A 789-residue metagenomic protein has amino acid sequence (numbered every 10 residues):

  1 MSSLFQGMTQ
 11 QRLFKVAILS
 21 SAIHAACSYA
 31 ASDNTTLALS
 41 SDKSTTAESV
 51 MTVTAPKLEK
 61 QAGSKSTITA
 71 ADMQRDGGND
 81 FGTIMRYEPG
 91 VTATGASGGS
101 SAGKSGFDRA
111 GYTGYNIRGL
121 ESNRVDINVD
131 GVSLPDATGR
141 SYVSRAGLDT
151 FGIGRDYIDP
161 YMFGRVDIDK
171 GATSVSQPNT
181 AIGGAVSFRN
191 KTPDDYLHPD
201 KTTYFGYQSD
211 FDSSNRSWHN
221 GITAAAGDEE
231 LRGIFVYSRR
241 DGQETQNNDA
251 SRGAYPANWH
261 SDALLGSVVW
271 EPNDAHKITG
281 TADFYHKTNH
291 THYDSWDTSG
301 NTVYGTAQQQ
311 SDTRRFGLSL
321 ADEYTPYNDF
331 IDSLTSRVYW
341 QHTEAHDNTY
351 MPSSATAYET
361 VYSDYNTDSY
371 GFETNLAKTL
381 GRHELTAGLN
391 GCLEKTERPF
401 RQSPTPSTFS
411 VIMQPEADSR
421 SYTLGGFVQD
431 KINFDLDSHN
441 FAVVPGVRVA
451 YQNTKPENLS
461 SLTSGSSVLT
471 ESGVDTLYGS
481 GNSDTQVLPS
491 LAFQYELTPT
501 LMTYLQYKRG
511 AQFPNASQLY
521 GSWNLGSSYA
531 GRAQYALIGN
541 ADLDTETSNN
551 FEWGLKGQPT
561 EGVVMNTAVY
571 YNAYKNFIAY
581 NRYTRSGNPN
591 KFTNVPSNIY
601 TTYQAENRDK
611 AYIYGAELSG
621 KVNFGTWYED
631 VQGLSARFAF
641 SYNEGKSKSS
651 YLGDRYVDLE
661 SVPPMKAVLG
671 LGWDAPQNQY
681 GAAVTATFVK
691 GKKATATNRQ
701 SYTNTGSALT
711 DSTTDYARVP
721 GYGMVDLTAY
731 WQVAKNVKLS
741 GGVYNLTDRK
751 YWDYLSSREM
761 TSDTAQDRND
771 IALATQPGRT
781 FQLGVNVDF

Functional and structural regions predicted by a protein language model:
G82, R86-A137: Extracytoplasmic beta-strand/coil segments of soluble accessory domains associated with Gram-negative outer-membrane
Y115-N116, V132-K170: Short acidic/polar hinge/loop motifs at secondary-structure boundaries that mediate gating or recognition
P135-T138, A511, K575, F688-G706 (+1 more regions): C-terminal beta-signal and adjacent terminal beta-strands/loops of Gram-negative outer-membrane beta-barrel proteins
G152-G206, D788: A beta-strand signature from Gram-negative outer-membrane beta-barrel systems, especially the internal plug domain
F211-D241, S251-H292, Q310-T325, N433 (+1 more regions): Transmembrane beta-barrel wall of Gram-negative outer-membrane proteins
Y255-A257, A275-I331, H342-N366, Q402 (+3 more regions): Flexible loop and strand-edge segments within Gram-negative outer membrane beta-barrel domains
V303-Y327, Y365, P415, S419-S421 (+12 more regions): Outer-membrane beta-barrel signature, preferentially recognizing the C-terminal barrel domain of Gram-negative
R382, N433-S438, V443, A450-Q452 (+5 more regions): Gram-negative outer-membrane beta-barrel transporters
